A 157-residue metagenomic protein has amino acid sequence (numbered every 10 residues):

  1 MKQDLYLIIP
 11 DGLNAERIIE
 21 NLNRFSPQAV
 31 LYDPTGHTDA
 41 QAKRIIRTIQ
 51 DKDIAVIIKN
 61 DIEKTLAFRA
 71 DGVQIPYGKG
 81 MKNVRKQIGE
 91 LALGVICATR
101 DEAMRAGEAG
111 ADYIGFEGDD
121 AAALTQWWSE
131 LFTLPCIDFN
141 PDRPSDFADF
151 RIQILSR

Functional and structural regions predicted by a protein language model:
M1-I75, K86-D101, R105-D112, L134 (+1 more regions): Conserved N-terminal beta1-alpha1 strand-loop-helix module at the mouth
Y32, W127-W128: A residue-identity detector for tryptophan
D39, A121-A122: Glycine-rich tight-turn/loop motif centered on a GG-T
Y77-V84, Y113-A121, N140-R157: Glycine-rich phosphate-binding active-site loops on the catalytic face of alpha/beta enzymes
R85, S129-E130: An acidic, glycine-rich surface segment that forms the CoA-thioester-binding/catalytic face of crotonase-fold enzymes
C97, A123-Q126, F132-P144: Glycine-rich adenosine-cofactor-binding loop
W128-S129, I152: Short linear interaction motif-like sites in intrinsically disordered regions of transcription factors
